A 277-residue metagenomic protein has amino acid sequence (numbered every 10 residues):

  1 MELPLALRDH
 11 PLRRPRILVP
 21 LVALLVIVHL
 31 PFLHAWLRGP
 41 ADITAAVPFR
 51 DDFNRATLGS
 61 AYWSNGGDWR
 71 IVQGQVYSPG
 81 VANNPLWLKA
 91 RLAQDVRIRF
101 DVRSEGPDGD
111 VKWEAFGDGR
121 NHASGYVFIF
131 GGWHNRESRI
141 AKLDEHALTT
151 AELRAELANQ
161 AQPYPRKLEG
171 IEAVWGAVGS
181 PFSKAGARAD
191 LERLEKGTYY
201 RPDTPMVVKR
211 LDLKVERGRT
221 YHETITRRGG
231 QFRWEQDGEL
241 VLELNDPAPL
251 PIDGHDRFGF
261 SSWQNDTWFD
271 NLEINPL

Functional and structural regions predicted by a protein language model:
M1-R13: N-terminal Lys/Arg-rich, disordered targeting/topogenic segments
R13-L21, L25-L277: Extracellular glycan-recognition regions
